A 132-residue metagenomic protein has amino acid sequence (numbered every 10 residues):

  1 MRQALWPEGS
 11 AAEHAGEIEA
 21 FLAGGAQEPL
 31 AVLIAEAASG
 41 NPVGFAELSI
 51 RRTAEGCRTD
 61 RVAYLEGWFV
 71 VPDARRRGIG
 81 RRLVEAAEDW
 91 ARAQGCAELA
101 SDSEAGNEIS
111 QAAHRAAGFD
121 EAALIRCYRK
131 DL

Functional and structural regions predicted by a protein language model:
M1-P7: A short, well-structured alpha-helix characteristic of acyl/acetyltransferase catalytic modules
G9-A37: Active-site rim helix/loop that mediates acceptor-substrate recognition in acyltransferases
I34, N41-I50, Y64, F69: Conserved beta-strand in the GNAT
R58-P72, R126-C127: Conserved acetyl-CoA binding element of GNAT-fold acetyltransferases
E66-V70, R76-D89, A93, A112-A116: Conserved acetyl-CoA-binding loop-helix of GNAT-fold acetyltransferases
C96, R115-L124: Conserved acetyl-CoA-binding loop of GNAT-fold acetyltransferases
A100-S110, R129: Conserved beta-strand-loop-alpha-helix junction that forms the acyl-donor binding cleft
L124-L132: Active-site/acyl-donor-binding loops of N-acyltransferases
